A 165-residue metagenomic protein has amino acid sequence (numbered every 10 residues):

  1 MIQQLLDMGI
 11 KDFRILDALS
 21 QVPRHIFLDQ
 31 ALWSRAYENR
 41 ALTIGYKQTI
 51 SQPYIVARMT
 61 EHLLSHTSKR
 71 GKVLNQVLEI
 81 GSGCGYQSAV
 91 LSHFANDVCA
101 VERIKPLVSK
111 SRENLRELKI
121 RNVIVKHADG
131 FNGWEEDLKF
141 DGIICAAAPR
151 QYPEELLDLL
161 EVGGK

Functional and structural regions predicted by a protein language model:
M1-L78, F94, L107-E117: Class I SAM-dependent transferase core
L64-K165: Conserved nucleotide-cofactor-binding alpha/beta core module
